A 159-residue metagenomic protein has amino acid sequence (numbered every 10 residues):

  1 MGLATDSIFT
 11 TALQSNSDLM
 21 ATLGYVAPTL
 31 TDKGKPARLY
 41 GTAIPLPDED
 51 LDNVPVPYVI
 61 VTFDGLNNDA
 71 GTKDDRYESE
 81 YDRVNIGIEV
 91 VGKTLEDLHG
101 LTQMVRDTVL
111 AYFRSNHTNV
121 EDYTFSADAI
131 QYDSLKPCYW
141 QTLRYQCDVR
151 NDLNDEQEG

Functional and structural regions predicted by a protein language model:
M1-K73, E158-G159: Small/polar-rich, solvent-exposed N-terminal microdomains that initiate assembly or binding
M1-S15, L19, L66-Y81, N116-G159: Short, charged interaction patches at domain edges and termini
N53-Y58, Y81-N85, W140: Short connector loops at helix/strand junctions that flank enzyme active sites, especially segments positioning acidic
D75-Y77, L101-R106: "Short basic amphipathic alpha-helical interaction patches in structured regions
V90-D97: A generic structural motif
R106-N116: A common structural junction motif
